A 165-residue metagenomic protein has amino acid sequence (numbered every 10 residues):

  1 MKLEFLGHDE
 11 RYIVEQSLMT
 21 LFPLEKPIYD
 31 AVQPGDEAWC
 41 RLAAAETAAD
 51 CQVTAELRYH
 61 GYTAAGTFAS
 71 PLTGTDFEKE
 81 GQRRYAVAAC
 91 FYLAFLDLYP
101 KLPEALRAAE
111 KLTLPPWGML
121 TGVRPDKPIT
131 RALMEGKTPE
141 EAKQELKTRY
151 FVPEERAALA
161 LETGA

Functional and structural regions predicted by a protein language model:
M1-A165: Flexible, acidic/Gly-rich N-terminal and inter-domain linker regions that tether and position cofactor-handling modules
